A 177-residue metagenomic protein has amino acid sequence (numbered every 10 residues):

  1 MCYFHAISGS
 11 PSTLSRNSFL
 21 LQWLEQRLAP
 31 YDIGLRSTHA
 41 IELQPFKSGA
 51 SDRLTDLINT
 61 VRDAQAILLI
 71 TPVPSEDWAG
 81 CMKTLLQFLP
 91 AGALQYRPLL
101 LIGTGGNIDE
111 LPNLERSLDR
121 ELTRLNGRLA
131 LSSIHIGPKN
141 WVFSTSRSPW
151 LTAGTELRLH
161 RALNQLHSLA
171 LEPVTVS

Functional and structural regions predicted by a protein language model:
M1-A91, A153-H160, N164-H167, L171-S177: N-terminal beta1-alpha1-beta2 submodule of the flavodoxin-like/Rossmannoid cofactor-binding fold
H5, P98-L100: Catalytic His-Asp charge-relay segment
S12-L14, D109, W141: Short, acidic Gly/Pro/Ser/Thr-rich loop/turn segments
L35-F46, L125-T145: Mobile beta-alpha loop/short-helix "lid" or hinge segments that flank ligand
P90-Q95, T123: Short, conserved loop/helix-junction motifs that constitute active-site signature segments in enzyme catalytic cores
L100-K139, G154-L157: Short, glycine-/small-residue-rich phosphate/pyrophosphate-handling segment
S148-W150: An extracytoplasmic/periplasmic, membrane-proximal ligand-sensing/linker region
